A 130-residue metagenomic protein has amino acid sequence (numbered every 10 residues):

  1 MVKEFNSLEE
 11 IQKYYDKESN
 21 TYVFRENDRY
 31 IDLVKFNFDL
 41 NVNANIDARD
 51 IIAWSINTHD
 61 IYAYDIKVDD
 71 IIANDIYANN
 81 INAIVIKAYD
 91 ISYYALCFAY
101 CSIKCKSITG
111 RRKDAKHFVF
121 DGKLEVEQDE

Functional and structural regions predicted by a protein language model:
M1-D47, N82-E130: Intrinsically disordered, low-complexity terminal regions
N43-A95: A detector of tandem-repeat and repeat-rich interaction/domain scaffolds
